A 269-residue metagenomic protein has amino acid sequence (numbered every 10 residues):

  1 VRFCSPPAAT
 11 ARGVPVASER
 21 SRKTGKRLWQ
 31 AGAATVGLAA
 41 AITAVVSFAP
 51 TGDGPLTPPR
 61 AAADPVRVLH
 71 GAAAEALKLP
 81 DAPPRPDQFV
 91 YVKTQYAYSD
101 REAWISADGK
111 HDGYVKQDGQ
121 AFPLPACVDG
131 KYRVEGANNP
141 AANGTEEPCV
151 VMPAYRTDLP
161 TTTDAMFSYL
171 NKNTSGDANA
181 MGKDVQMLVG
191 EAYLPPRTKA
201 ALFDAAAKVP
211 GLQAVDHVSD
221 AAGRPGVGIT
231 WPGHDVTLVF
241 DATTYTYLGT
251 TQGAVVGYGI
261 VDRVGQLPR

Functional and structural regions predicted by a protein language model:
V1-R67: N-terminal export/targeting signals for secretion/compartment entry
A40-R269: Intrinsically disordered, low-complexity prosegments and terminal tails associated with secretory/extracytoplasmic
